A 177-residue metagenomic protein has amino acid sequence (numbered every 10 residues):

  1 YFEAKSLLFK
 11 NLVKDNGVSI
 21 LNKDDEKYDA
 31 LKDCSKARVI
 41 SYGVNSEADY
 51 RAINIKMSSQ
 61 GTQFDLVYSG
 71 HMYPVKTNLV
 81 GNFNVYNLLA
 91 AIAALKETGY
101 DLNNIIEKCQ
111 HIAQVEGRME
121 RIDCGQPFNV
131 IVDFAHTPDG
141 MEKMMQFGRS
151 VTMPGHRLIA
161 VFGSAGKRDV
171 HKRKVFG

Functional and structural regions predicted by a protein language model:
F2-V130, G155: Acidic, Mg2+-coordinating active-site environments of NTP-dependent enzymes
A90, H136, G140: Conserved cofactor-binding/catalytic machinery of classical short-chain dehydrogenase/reductase
V115, D139-E142, Q146-G177: Active-site beta-alpha connecting loops in nucleotide-dependent enzymes
